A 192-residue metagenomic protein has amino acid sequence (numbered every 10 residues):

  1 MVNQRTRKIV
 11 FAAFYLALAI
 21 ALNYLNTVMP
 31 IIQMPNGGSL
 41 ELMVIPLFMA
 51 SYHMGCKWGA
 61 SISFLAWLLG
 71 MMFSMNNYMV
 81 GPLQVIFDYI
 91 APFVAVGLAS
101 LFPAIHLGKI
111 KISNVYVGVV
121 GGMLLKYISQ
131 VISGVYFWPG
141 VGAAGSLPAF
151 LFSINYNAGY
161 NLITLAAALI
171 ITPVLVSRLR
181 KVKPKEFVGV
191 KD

Functional and structural regions predicted by a protein language model:
M1-D192: Loop-helix junctions at membrane interfaces
